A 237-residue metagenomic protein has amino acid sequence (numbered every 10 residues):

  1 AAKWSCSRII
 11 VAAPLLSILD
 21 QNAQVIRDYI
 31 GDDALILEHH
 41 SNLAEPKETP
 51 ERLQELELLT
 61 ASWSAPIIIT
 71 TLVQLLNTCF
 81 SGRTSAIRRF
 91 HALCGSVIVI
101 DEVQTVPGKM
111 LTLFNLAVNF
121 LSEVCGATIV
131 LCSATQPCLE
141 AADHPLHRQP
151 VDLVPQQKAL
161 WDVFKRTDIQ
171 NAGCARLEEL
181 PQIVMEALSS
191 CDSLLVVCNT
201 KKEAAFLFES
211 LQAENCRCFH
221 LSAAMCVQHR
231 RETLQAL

Functional and structural regions predicted by a protein language model:
S5-I30, H40-L43, C138, K201: Conserved Walker A/P-loop ATP-binding site and its immediately adjacent core in helicase/helicase-like ATPase domains
R8, S64-I68, V73, C94-V97 (+2 more regions): Loop/turn-to-beta-strand initiation segments
I18, Q74-N77, T105-G108, P137 (+1 more regions): Residues immediately C-terminal
D32-F80: Inter-Walker segment of RecA-like/P-loop motor cores
L37-R52, N199-K202, C218-L234: Conserved helicase motor
V73-L75, A86-V124: SF2 helicase catalytic motif II
L113, N119-F120, R166-K202, F206: Conserved interdomain hinge at the start of the Helicase C-terminal
T128, C132-A187: Interdomain hinge/linker at the junction between the two RecA-like core domains of SF2 helicases
